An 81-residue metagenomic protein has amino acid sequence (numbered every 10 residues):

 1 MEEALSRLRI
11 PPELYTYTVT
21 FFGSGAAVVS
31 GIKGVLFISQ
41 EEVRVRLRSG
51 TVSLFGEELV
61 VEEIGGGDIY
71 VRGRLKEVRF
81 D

Functional and structural regions predicted by a protein language model:
E2-D81: N-terminal intrinsically disordered, cationic/polar leader segments that include organellar targeting peptides
